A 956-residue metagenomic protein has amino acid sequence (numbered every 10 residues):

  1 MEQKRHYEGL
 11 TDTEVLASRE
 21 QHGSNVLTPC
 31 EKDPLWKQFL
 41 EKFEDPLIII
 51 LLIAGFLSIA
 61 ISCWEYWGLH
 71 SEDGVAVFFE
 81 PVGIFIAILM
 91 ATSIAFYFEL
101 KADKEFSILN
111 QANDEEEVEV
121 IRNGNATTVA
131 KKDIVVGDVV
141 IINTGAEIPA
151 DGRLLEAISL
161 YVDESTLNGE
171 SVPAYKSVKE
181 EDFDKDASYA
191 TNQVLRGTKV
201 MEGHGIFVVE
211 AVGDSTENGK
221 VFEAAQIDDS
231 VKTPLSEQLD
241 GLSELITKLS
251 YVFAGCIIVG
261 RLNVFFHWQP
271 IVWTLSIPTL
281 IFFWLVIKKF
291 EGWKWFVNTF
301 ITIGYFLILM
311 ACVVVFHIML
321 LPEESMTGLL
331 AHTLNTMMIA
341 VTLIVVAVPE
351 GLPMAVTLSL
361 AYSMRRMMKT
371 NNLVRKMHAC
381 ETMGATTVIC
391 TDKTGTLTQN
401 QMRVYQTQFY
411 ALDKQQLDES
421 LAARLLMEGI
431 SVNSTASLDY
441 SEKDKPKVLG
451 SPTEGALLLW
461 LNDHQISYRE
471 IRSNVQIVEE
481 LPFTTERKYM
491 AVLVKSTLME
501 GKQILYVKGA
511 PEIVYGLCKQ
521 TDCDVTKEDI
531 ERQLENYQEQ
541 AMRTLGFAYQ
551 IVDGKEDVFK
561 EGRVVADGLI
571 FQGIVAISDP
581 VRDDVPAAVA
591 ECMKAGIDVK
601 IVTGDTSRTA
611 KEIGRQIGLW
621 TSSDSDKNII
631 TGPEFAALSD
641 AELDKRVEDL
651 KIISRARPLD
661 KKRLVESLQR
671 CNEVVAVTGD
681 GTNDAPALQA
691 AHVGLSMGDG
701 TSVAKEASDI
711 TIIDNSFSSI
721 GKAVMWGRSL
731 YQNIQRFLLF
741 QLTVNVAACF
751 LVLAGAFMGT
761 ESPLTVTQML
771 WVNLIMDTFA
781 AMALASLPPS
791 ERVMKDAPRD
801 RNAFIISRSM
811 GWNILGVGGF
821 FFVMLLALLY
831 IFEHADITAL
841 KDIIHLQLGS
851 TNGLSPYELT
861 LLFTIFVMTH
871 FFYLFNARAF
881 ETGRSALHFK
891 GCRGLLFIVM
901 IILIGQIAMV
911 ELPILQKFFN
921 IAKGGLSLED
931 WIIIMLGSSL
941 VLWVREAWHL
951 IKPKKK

Functional and structural regions predicted by a protein language model:
M1-P798, A803-I806, F863, F880-K956: Conserved cytosolic headpiece of P-type ATPases
N168, I837, K841-I843, R878-T882: Active/binding-pocket-proximal capping segment
V744-A748, N813-L825: Core segments of transmembrane alpha-helices that mediate helix-helix packing or line hydrophobic substrate/ligand
A756-T765, I831-Y857: Helix-coil boundary and interhelical linker segments in multi-pass alpha-helical membrane proteins
D800-F820, G849-L861: Membrane-water interface at loop-to-transmembrane-helix junctions
G819-A835, Q906-N920: Alpha-helical transmembrane segments and their membrane-interface junctions in multi-pass membrane proteins
V867, F875: Active-site pocket-lining segment
